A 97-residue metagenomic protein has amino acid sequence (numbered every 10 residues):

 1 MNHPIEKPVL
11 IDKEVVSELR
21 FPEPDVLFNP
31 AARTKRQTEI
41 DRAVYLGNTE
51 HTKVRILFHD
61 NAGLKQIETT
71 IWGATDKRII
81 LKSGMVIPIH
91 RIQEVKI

Functional and structural regions predicted by a protein language model:
M1-G63, V95-I97: Short glycine-rich, low-complexity segments
Q66-W72: Short beta-strand-centered aromatic/proline hotspots
W72-I97: Short, Lys/Arg-rich amphipathic alpha-helical interaction segments that bind nucleic acids or acidic protein surfaces
